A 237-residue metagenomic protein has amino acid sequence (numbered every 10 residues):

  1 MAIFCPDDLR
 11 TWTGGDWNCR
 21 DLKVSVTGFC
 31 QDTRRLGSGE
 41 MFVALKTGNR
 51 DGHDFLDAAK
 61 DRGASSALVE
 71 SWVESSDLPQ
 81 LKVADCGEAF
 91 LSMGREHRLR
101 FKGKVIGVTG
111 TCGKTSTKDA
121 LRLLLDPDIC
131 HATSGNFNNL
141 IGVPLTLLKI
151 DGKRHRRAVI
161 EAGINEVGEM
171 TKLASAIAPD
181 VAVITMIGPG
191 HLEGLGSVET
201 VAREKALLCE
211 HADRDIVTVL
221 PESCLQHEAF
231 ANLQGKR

Functional and structural regions predicted by a protein language model:
M1-S92, E96: N-terminal leader/targeting and accessory segments in enzymes
W12, V69, V73-D77, V183-R237: Acidic, Mg2+-coordinating active-site environments of NTP-dependent enzymes
M41-V43, L68, G107, V159-E161 (+2 more regions): Structural motif
Q80-K82, V105, C130-A132, G235-R237: Conserved beta-strand scaffold positions in the cores of enzyme catalytic domains, especially in NTP/NDP-utilizing
G94-N138: Walker A (P-loop) phosphate-binding motif
L124-L207, T218: ATP-dependent carboxylate-amine ligase catalytic core
